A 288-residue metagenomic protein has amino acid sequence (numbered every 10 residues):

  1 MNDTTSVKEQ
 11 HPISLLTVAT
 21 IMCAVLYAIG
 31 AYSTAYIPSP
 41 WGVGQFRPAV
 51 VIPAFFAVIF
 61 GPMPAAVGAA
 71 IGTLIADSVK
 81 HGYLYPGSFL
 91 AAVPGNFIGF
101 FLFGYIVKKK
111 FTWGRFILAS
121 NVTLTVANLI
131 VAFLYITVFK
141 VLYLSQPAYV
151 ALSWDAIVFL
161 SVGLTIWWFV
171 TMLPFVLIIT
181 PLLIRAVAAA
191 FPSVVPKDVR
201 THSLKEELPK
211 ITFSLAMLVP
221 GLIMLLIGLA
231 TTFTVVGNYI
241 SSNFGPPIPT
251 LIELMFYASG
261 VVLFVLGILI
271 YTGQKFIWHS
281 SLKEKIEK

Functional and structural regions predicted by a protein language model:
M1-K288: Loop-helix junctions at membrane interfaces
